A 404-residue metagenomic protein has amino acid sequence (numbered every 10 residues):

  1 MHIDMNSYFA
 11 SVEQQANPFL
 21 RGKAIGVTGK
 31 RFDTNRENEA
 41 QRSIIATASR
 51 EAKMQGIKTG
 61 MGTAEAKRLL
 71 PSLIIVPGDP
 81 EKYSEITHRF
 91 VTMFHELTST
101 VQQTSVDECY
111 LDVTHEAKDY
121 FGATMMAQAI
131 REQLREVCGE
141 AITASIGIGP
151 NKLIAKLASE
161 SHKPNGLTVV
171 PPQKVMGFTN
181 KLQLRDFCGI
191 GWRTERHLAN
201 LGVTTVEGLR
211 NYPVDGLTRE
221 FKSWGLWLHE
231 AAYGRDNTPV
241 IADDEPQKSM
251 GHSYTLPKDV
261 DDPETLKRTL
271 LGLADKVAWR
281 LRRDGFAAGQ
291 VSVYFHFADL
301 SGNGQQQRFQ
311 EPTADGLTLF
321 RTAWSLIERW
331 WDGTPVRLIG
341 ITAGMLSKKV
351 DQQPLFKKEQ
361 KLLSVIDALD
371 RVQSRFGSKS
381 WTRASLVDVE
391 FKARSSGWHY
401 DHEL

Functional and structural regions predicted by a protein language model:
M1-V106, Y110: Residues that scaffold, gate, or flank divalent-cation-dependent active/transport sites
H2, D186, T194-V336: DNA-contacting surface of Y-family translesion DNA polymerases
V12-Q14, N38-E39, I154-H162, N200 (+1 more regions): Short acidic, glycine/serine/threonine-rich loops at helix termini
T104-E108, A141, I148-K152, E245 (+2 more regions): Short Gly/Ser/Thr- and Asp/Glu-enriched loop/turn motifs at secondary-structure junctions
L111-R131, G202: Catalytic palm subdomain of template-directed nucleic-acid polymerases, centered on the conserved carboxylate motif
G122-L182, I339-G340, K349: Long, highly charged, low-complexity intrinsically disordered interaction regions that mediate electrostatic DNA/RNA
E311-L404: Acidic, metal-coordinating catalytic segment for phosphate/diphosphate chemistry, firing primarily on the Nudix
